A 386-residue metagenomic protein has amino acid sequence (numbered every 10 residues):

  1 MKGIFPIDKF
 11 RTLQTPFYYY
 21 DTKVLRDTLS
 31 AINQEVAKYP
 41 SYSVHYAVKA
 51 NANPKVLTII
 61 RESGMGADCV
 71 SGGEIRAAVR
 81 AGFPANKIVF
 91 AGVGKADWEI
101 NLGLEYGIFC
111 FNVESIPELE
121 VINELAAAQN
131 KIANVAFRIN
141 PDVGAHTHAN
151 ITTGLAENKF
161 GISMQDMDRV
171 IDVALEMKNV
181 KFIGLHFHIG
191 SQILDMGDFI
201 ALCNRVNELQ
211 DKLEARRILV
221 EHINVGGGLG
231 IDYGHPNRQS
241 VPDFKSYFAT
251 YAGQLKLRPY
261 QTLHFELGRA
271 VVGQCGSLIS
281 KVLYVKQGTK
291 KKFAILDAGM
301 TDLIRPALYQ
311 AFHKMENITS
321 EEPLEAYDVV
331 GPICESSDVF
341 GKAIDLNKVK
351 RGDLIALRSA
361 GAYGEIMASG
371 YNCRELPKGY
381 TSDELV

Functional and structural regions predicted by a protein language model:
M1-A133, D172-K181, D211-I218, D345 (+1 more regions): A charged N-terminal "starter" segment
G3-I4, Y260-V386: Charged (often Lys/Glu-rich) extended helix/loop segments that serve as interaction or gating elements
L25, K49, S71, G103 (+7 more regions): Conserved, mostly hydrophobic/aromatic
H45, N134, H222, T262 (+1 more regions): Hydrophobic "anchor" residues on beta-strands that sit immediately upstream of conserved functional sites
A47-N53, V70-G73, V93-K95, E114-I116 (+9 more regions): Active-site beta-loop-alpha junctions enriched in small/polar residues
L57, R80, I100-E105, I122-L125 (+6 more regions): Short acidic, glycine/serine/threonine-rich loops at helix termini
A67-D68, I88, F111, L185 (+3 more regions): Hydrophobic residues within beta-strands of alpha/beta enzymes
D142-Y284, L346, N372: Active-site loop/helix belt of alpha/beta enzymes
